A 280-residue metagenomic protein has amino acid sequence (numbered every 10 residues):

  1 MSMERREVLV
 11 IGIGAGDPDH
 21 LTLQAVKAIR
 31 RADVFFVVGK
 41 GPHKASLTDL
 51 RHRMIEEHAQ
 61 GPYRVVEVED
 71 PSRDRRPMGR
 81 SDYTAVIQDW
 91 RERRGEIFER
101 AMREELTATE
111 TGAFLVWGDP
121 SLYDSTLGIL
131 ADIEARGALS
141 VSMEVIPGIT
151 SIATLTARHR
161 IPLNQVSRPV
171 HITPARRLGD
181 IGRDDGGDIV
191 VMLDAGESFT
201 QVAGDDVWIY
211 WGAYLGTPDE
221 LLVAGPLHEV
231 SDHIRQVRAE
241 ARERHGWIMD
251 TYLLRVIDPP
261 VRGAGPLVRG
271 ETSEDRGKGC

Functional and structural regions predicted by a protein language model:
S2-D19, L23-S142, A224, E229-S231 (+3 more regions): Class I S-adenosyl-L-methionine
V8, G182-C280: A contiguous loop/helix-start segment that scaffolds small-molecule binding in enzyme catalytic cores
A15-P18, R176-L178, D194-E197: Short beta->alpha connector loops
G16, K40-H43, D70, R168-H171 (+2 more regions): Short, acidic/turn-prone active-site loops that include or flank metal/cofactor- and phosphate-binding residues
V37-V38, E67, F114-V116, V145-G148 (+3 more regions): General beta-strand structural signal in soluble alpha/beta enzymes
P42-A45, I149-A153, G179, S198 (+1 more regions): Short gly/pro/ser/thr-enriched loop/turn and capping motifs at secondary-structure boundaries
Y83-G95, I161-P174, M192, V230-R242: A polyampholytic, Gly/Pro-enriched intrinsically disordered region
G118-G187, E243-G246, P260: Class I SAM-dependent methyltransferase SAM-binding "motif I" and its flanking Rossmann-like core
